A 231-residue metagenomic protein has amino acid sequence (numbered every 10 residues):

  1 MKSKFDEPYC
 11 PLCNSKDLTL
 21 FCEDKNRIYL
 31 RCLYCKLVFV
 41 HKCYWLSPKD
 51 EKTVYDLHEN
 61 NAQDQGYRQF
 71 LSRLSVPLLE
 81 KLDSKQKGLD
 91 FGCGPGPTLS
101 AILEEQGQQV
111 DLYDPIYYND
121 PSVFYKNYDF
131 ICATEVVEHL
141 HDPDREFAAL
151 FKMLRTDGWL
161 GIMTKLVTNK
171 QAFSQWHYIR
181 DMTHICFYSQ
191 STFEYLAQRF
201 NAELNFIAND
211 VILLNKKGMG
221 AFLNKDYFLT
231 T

Functional and structural regions predicted by a protein language model:
M1-F130, T134, F147, M163 (+5 more regions): Conserved N-terminal segment of class I S-adenosyl-L-methionine
D83, H141, R155: Short conserved AdoMet
Y117, E138, V167: Active-site micro-motifs of SAM-dependent methyltransferase domains
C132-D142: A short SAM/SAH-binding and catalytic strip from SAM-dependent methyltransferases
L140-L150, T164: A short, conserved alpha-helix within the catalytic core of class I
D157-K165: Conserved beta-strand signature within the Rossmann-like core of class I S-adenosyl-L-methionine
K165-K170, C186: Short "lid" loop at the C-terminus of a central beta-strand within the Rossmann-like core of SAM-dependent
A172-W176: Short acidic, glycine/proline-rich loop/turn micro-motifs
